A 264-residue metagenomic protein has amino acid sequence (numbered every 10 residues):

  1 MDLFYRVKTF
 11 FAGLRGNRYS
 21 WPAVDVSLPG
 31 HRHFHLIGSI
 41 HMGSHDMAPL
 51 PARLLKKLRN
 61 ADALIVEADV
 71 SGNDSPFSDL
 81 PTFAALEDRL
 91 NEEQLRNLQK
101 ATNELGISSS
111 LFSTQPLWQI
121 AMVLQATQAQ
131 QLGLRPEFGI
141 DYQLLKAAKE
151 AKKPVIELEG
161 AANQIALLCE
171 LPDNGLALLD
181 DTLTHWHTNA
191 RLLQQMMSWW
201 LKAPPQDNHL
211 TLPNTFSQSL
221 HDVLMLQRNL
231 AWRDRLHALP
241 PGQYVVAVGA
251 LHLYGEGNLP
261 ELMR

Functional and structural regions predicted by a protein language model:
Y5-T9, G13, S20-F216, L220: Structured, acidic catalytic/metal-binding patches in enzyme active sites
R18, D46, Q227-A231: Short secondary-structure boundary/capping elements
D222-R264: A cross-kingdom marker for long, charged
